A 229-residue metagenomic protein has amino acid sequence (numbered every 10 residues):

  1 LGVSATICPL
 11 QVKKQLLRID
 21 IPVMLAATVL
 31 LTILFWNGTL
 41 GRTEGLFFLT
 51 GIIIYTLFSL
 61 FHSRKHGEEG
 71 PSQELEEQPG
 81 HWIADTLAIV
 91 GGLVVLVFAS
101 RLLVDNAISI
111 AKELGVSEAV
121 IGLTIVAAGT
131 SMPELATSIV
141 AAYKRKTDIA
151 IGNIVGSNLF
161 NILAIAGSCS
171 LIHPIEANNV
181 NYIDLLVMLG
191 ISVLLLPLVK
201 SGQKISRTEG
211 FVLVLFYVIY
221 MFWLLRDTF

Functional and structural regions predicted by a protein language model:
L1-F229: Hydrophobic alpha-helical segments, chiefly the membrane-spanning helices and signal/signal-anchor peptides
